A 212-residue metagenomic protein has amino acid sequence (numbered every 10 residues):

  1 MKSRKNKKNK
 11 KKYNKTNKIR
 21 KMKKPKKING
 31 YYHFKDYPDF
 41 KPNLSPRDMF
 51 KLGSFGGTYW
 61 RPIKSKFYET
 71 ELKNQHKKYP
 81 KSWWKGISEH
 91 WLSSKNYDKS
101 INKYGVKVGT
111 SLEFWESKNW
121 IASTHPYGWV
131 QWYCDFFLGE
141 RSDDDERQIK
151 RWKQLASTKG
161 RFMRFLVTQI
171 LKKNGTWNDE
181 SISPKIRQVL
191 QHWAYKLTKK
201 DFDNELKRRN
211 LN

Functional and structural regions predicted by a protein language model:
M1, W129, N210-L211: Short, flexible coil/linker elements and helix-boundary hinge sites characteristic of intrinsically disordered
M1-I19: Arg/Lys-rich, intrinsically disordered low-complexity tails that mediate electrostatic binding and condensation
N14-T124, G128, G160-I182: Compositionally biased, intrinsically disordered low-complexity regions enriched for acidic
E116-N119, G139-N212: An intrinsically disordered, low-complexity acidic/polar region
S123-T124, F136-E140: Eukaryotic short linear interaction motifs
